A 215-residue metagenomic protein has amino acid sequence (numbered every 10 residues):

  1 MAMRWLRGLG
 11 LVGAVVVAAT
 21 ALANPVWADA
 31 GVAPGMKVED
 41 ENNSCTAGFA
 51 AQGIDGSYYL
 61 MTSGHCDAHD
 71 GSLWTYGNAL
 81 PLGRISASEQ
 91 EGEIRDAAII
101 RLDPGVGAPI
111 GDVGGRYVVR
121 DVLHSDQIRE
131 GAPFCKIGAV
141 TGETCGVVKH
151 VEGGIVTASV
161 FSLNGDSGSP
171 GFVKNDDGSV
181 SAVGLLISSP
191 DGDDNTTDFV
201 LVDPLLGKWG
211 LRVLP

Functional and structural regions predicted by a protein language model:
M1-A28: Secretory targeting and sorting signals
A2-W5, G35, V118: Intrinsically disordered, low-complexity sequence elements enriched in Ser/Thr/Gly/Pro
L9-G13, A68, I137, V147: Residue-level detector of bioactive/disordered segments in secreted/extracellular proteins and virion assembly
V16-A19, I137, T144, G171-K174 (+1 more regions): Residues at secondary-structure transition points
W27-V106, I110-D112, K149-P215: Catalytic histidine site
I110-R120: Short, structured beta-strand/loop micro-motifs enriched in basic residues and often containing a Trp
R120-S162: Flexible, gly/ser-rich surface segments that form the specificity/activation loops bordering the active-site cleft
